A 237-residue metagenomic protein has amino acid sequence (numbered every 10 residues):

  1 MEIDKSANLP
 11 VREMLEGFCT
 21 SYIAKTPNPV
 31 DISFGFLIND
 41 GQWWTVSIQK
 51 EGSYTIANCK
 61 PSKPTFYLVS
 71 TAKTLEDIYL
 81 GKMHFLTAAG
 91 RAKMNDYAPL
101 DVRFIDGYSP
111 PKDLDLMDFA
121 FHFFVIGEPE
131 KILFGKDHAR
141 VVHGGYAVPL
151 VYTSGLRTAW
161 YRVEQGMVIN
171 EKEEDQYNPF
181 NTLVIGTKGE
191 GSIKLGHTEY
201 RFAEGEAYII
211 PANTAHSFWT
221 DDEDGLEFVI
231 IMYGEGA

Functional and structural regions predicted by a protein language model:
M1-R91: Ordered, small/hydrophobic-rich secondary-structure cores
N39-D40, S154, K194-T198: Short strand-coil-strand connectors
S70-F119: Hydrophobic alpha-helical segments and helix pairs
G107-A159: A short, N-terminal "cap"/entry segment at the start of jelly-roll beta-barrel domains of the cupin/DSBH fold
V142-V148, S154-N178, A212: Conserved short histidine dyad/triad with adjacent acidic residue
R162-E164, Q176-I193: Short, conserved beta-strand element in jelly-roll/cupin
G196-A212: Short acidic-glycine-tyrosine-enriched beta hairpin
A212-A237: Ligand-binding loop in jelly-roll beta-barrel domains
